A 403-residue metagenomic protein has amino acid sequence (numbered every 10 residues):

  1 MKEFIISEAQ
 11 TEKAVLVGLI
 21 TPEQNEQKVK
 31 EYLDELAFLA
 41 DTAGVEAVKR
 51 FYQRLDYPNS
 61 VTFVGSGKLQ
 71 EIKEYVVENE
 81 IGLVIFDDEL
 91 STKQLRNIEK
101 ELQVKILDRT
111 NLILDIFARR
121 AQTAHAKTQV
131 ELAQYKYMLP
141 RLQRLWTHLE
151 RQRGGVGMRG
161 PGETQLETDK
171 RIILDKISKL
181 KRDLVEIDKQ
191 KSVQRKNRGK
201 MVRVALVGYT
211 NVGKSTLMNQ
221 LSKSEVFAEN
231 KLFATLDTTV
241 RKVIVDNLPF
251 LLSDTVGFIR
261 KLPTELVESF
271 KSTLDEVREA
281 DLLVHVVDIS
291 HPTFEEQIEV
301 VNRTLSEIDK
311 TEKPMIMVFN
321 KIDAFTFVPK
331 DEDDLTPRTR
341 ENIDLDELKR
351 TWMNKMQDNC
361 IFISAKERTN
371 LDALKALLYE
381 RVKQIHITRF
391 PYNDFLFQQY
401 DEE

Functional and structural regions predicted by a protein language model:
M1-I113: N-terminal accessory targeting/assembly segments
M1-L16, A37, K136, P140-V212 (+3 more regions): C-terminal-of-GTPase-core extension/linker across diverse P-loop GTPases
K2-I6, K30-D34, Y57-E74, D237-T238 (+2 more regions): Switch II of P-loop NTPase G domains
E8-A9, V76-E78, K242-D246, L251 (+4 more regions): Conserved catalytic network of the ASCE P-loop NTPase/AAA+ motor domain
T21-E23, N59, E89, R278-E299 (+2 more regions): Conserved Switch II/interswitch segment of TRAFAC-class P-loop GTPases
Q24-Q27, N59-T62, T92-N97, L114-F117 (+4 more regions): Switch/connector loops and helix/strand junctions flanking conserved nucleotide-binding motifs in nucleotide-processing
N111-V130: Short alpha-helix plus adjacent loop in nuclease-associated cores
K196-G199, Q220-F250, I259, T264-S269 (+2 more regions): Switch I (effector-binding) loop of TRAFAC-class P-loop GTPase G-domains
